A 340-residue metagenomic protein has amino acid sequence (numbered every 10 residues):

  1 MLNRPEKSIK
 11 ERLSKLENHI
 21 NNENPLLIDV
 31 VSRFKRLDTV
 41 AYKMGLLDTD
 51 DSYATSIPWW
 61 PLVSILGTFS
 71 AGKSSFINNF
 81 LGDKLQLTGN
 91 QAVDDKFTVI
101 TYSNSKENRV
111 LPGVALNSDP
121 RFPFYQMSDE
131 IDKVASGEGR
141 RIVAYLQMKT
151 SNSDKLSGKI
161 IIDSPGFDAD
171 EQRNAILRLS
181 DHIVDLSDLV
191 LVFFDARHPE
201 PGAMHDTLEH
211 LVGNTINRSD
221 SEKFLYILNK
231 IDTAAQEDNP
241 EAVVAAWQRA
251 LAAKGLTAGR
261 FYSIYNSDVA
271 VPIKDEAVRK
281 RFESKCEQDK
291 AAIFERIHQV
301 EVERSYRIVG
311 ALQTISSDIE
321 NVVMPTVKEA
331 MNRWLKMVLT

Functional and structural regions predicted by a protein language model:
M1-T68, D83-Q147: N-terminal low-complexity/disordered regulatory or targeting extensions
Y53, D119-I160, D168-T257: Conserved C-terminal guanine-recognition region of P-loop GTPase G domains, centered on the G4
L66-G67, N78, G89-A92, F194-D195 (+1 more regions): Glycine-rich, histidine-containing beta strand-loop boundary motifs that form or position
S74-Q86: A conserved segment at the C-terminal end of the G1
I100, S187, I264: Hydrophobic residues at beta-strand termini and immediately following loops that shape nucleotide-binding pockets
V212, R218-T340: C-terminal end of P-loop GTPase domains and the immediately downstream helical coupling element
